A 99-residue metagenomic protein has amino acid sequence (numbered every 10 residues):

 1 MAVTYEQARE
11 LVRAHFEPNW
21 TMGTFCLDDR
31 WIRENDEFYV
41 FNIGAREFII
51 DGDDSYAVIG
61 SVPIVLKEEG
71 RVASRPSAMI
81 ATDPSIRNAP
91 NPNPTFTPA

Functional and structural regions predicted by a protein language model:
M1-L27: Short, non-transmembrane alpha-helical segments in secretory-pathway proteins
A2, P76-M79, A99: N-terminal targeting sequences that direct proteins away from the cytosol to non-cytosolic compartments
E17, E68, T97-A99: Helix-coil modules at protein/domain termini and other flexible surface or pore-lining loops, especially C-terminal
E17, R46, R75: Residue-level marker of positions within ordered structural domains that often coincide with functionally constrained
C26-K67: Exposed beta-strand-loop-beta-strand "reactive/processing" segments of non-cytosolic proteins
I59-A89: A short, surface-exposed interaction/processing loop segment used at functional sites
N88-A99: Short, solvent-exposed cationic patches
